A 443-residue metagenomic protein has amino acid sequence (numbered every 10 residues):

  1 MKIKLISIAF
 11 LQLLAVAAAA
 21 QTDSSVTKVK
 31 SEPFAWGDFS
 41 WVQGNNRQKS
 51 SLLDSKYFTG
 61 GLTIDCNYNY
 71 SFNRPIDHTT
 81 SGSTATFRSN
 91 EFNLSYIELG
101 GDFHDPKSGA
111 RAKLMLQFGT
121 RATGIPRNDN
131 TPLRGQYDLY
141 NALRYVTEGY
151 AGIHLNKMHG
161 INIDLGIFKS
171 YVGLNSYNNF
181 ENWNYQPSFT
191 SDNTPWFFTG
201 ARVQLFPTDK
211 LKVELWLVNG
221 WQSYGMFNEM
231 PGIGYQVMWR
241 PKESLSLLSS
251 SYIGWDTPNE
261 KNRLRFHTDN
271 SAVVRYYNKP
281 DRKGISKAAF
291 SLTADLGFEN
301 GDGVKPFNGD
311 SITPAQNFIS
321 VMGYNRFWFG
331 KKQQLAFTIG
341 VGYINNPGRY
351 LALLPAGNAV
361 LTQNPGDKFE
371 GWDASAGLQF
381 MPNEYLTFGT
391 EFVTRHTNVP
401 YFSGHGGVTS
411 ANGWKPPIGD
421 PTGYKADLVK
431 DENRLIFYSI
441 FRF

Functional and structural regions predicted by a protein language model:
Q12, A18-P75: N-terminal periplasmic/intermembrane-space "pro-region" immediately following the signal or transit peptide
S31-F34, A85-T86, R134-L139, L247-S251 (+1 more regions): Outer-membrane beta-barrel pore domains
W36, T63, E91-E98, R144-E148 (+7 more regions): Transmembrane beta-barrel architecture of outer-membrane proteins
F39, N73-F87, T123-Y150, H154-W239 (+1 more regions): Surface-exposed coil loops of outer-membrane beta-barrel proteins
Q43, L62, C66, L94-F103 (+10 more regions): Residues on the lipid-exposed face of transmembrane beta-strands in outer-membrane beta-barrel proteins
N45-G60, N73, D105-A112, N156-I161 (+5 more regions): Short loop/turn motifs that connect adjacent beta-strands in outer-membrane beta-barrel proteins
L53-Y57, N69-L94, W414-L428: Surface-exposed strand-loop-strand hairpins of Gram-negative outer-membrane beta-barrel proteins
C66-F72, Y96, D105-G109, L116-A122 (+8 more regions): Transmembrane beta-strands of outer-membrane beta-barrel pores
